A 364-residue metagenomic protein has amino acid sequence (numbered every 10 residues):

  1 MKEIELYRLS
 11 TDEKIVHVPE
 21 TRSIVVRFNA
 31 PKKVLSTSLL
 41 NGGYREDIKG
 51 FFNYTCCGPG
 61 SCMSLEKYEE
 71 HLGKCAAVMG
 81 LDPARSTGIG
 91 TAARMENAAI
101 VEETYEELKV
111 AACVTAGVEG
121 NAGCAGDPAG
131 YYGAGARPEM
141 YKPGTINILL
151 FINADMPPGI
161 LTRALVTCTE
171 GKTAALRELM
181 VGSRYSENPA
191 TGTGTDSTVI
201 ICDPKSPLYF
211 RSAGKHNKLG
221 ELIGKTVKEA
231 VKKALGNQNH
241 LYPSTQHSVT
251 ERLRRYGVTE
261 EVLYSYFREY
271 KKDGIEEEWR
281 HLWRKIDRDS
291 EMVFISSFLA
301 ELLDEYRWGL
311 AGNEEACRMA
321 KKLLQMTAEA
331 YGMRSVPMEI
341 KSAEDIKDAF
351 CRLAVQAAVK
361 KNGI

Functional and structural regions predicted by a protein language model:
M1-I364: Alpha/propeptide regions of enzymes that mature by internal proteolysis
